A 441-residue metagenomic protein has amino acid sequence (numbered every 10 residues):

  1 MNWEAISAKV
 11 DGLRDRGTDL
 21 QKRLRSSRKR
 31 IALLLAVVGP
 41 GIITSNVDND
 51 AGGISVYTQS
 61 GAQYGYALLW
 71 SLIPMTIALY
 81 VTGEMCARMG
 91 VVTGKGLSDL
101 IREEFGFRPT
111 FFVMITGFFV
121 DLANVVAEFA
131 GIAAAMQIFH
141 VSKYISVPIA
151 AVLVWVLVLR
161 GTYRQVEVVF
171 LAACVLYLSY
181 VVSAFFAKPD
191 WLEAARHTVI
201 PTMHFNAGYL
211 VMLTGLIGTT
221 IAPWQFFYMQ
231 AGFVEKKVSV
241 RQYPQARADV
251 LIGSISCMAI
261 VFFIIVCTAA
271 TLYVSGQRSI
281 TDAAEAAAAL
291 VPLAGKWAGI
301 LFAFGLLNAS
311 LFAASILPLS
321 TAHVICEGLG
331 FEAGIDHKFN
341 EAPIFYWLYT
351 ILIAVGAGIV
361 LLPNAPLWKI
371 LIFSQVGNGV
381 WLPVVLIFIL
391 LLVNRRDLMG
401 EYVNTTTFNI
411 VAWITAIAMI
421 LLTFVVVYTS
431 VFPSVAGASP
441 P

Functional and structural regions predicted by a protein language model:
M1-G52, R108, M212, V238-P244 (+1 more regions): Membrane-interface "cap" regions at the ends of multi-pass membrane proteins
L20-K22, V56-G61, E84-P109, S275-V291 (+3 more regions): Flexible loop linkers connecting adjacent transmembrane helices in multi-pass alpha-helical membrane transporters
T44, S71-E104, V113-F119, A123: Juxtamembrane transmembrane-helix boundary signature
Y80-R88, V92, F233-V234, I255-E285: Extracellular/periplasmic helix-exit of transmembrane alpha-helices
F107-R108, Y144-V147, I252, S256 (+3 more regions): Loop-to-transmembrane helix boundary motifs in multi-pass membrane proteins
M114-I115, I138-L159, L176-Y180, I344-G358 (+1 more regions): Transmembrane alpha-helical segments of multi-pass small-molecule transport proteins
I149, V158-K188, G377, L382 (+2 more regions): Membrane-interface loop-to-helix entry segments
V175-T202, L210-A231, F388-D397, L422-V435: Hydrophobic alpha-helical segments and their helix-loop junctions in multi-pass secondary transporters
